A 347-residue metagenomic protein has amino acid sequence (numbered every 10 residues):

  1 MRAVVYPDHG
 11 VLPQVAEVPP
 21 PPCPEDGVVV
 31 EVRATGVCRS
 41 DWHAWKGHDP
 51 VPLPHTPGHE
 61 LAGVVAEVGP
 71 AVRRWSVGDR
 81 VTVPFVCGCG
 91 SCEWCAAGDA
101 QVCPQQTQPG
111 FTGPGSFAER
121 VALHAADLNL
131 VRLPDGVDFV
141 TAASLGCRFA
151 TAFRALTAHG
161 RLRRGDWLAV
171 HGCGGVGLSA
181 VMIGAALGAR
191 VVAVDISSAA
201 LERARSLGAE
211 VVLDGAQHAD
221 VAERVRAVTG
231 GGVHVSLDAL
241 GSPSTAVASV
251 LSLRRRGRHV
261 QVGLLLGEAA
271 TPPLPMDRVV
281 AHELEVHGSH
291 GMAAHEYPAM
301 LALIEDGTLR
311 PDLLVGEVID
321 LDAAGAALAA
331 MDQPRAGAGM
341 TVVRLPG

Functional and structural regions predicted by a protein language model:
M1, V247-V250, A294-G347: C-terminal hydrophobic helical "lid"/dimerization subdomain of Rossmann-like NAD(P)H-dependent oxidoreductases
R2, Q14, E31, A62-V64 (+1 more regions): Residues located in well-ordered beta-strands
P21-T35, H48-E93, P134-G136: Glycine-rich beta-strand-centered segment in the early N-terminal region that forms part of a ligand/cofactor-binding
V81, V137-Q217, E223: Mid-domain Rossmann-like dinucleotide-binding core that forms the NAD(H)/NADP(H) cofactor-binding site
C89-H171: NAD(P)H dinucleotide-binding glycine-rich loop of Rossmann-like/cofactor-binding domains, especially the beta1-alpha1
P243-D306, L345-G347: Glycine-rich phosphate-binding loop and adjacent beta-alpha segment of Rossmann(oid) nucleotide-cofactor-binding
